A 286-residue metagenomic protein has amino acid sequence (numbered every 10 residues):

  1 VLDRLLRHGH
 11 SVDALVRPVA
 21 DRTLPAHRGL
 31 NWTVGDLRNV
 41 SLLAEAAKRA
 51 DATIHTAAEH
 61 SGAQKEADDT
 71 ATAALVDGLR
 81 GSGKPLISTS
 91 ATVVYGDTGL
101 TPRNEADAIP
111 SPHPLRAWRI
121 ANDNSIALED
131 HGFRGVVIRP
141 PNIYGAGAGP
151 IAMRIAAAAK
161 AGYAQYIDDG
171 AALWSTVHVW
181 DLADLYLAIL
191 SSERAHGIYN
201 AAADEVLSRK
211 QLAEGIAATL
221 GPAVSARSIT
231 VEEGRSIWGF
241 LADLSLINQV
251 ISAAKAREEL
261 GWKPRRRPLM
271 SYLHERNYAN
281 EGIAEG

Functional and structural regions predicted by a protein language model:
V1-H10: N-terminal Rossmann NAD(P)H-binding glycine-rich loop of SDR-like oxidoreductase domains
D13, T72-P114: Conserved Rossmann-fold NAD(P)-dependent oxidoreductase catalytic core, especially the SDR/UDP-sugar
A26-A50: Conserved Rossmann-fold cofactor-binding substructure of NAD(P)-dependent oxidoreductases
A44-S88: NAD(P)-cofactor binding segment of oxidoreductase domains
D123-A146: Conserved beta-loop-beta element that borders a ligand/cofactor-binding pocket
A148-I155, Y166-L190, G197: Substrate-positioning beta->alpha
L185-L244, E281-G282, G286: Mid/C-terminal beta-alpha module of Rossmann-like enzyme folds, strongest in SDR-family dehydrogenases/epimerases
R267-G286: Amphipathic terminal alpha-helices
